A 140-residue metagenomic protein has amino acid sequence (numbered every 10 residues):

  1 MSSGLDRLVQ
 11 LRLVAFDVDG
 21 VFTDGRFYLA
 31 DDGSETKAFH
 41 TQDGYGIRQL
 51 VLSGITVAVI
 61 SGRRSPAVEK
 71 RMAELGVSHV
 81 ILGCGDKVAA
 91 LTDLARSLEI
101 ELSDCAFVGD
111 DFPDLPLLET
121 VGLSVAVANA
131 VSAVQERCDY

Functional and structural regions predicted by a protein language model:
M1-F16: Non-catalytic pre-domain segments flanking phosphatase-related domains
M1-G4, D43, K87, D111: Amphipathic coiled-coil/heptad-repeat helices and related helical stalk/stem segments that mediate oligomerization
A15-D17, V108-G109: Generic enzyme active-site microenvironment
V18, G62-R63, C84, A128-V131: Short secondary-structure boundary segments
F22-L52: A positional/architectural concept
D24-L29, V68-G76: Short, basic/glycine-rich phosphate-binding loops at helix/coil junctions that contact nucleotide phosphates
G33-H40, E74-L75, H79-I81, V88-Y140: Mg2+-dependent phosphoryl-transfer enzymes with acidic/Ser/Thr/Gly-rich catalytic loops
I47-R71, I81-L82: Substrate-recognition element of Asp-dependent hydrolases with the DxDx(T/V) motif
